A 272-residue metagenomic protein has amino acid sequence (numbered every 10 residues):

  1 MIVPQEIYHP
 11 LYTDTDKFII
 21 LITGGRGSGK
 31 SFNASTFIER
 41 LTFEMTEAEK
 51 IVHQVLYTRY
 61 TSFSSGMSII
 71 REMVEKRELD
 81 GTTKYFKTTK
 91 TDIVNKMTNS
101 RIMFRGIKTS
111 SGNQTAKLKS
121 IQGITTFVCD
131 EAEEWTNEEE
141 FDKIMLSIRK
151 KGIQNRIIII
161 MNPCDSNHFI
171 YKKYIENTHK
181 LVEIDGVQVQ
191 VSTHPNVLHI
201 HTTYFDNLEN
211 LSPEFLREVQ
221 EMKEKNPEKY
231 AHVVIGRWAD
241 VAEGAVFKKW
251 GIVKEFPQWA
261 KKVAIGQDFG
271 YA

Functional and structural regions predicted by a protein language model:
M1-D16: Pre-Walker A adenine-sensing motif
I20-T23: Short hydrophobic/aromatic beta-strand immediately N-terminal to the Walker A/P-loop
K30-S31: Conserved lysine of the Walker
K50-S65: Conserved RecA-like ASCE P-loop NTPase motor core of nucleic-acid helicases/translocases
S64-T125: Inter-Walker segment of RecA-like/P-loop motor cores
D130-A132: Walker B catalytic acidic pair
E134-N210, E214-Q220: ASCE P-loop NTPase helicase motor core
N207-F269: ATPase catalytic-site recognition across NTP-hydrolyzing enzymes
